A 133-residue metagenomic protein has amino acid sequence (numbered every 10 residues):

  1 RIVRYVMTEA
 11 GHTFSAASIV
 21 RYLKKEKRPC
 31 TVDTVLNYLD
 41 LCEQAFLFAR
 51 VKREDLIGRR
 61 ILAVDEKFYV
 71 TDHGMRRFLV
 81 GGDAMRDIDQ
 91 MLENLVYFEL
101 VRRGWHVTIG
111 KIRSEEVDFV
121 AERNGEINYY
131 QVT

Functional and structural regions predicted by a protein language model:
R1-I127: Accessory nucleic acid-recognition modules appended to NTPase machines
N128-T133: Terminal-proximal interaction/regulatory segments of ATP-powered molecular machines
